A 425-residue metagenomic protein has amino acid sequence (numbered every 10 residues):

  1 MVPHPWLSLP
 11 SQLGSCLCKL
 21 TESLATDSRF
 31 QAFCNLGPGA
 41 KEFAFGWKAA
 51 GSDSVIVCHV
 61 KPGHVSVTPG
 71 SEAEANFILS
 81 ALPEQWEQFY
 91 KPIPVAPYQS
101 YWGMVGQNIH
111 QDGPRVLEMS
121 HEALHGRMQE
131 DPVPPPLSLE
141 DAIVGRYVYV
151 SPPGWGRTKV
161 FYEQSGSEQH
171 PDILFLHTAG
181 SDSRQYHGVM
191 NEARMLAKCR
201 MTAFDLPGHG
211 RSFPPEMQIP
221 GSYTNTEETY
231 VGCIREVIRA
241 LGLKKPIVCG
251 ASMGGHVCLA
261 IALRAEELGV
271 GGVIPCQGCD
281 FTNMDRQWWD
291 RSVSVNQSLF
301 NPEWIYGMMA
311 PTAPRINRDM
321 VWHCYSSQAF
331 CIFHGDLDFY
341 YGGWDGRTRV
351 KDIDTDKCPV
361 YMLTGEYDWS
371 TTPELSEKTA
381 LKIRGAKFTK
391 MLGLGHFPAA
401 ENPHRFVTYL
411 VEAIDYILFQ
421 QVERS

Functional and structural regions predicted by a protein language model:
M1-G145: Feature captures hydrophobic
W102, Q107, D112, E122-I173 (+3 more regions): Alpha/beta-hydrolase fold catalytic core
T158-P214: Conserved HGGG/HGGXW glycine-rich cap/lid loop of the alpha/beta-hydrolase fold
T202-C249, T408: Active-site loop/oxyanion-hole signature of alpha/beta-hydrolase fold enzymes
L259-F300: Flexible "cap/lid" loop of the alpha/beta hydrolase fold
M284-D285, D290, S298-T355: Conserved alpha/beta-hydrolase catalytic His-Asp/Glu region
D356, M362-T364: Short beta-strand/loop motif that positions the catalytic acidic residue of the alpha/beta-hydrolase fold
A386-S425: Catalytic active-site module of serine/aspartate enzymes centered on a nucleophile-bearing elbow/loop
